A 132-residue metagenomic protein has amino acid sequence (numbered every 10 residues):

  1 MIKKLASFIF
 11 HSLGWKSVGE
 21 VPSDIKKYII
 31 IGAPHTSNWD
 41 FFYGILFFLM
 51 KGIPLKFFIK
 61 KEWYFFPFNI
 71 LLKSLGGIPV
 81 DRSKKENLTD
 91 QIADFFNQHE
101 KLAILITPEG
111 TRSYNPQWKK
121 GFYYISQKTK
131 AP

Functional and structural regions predicted by a protein language model:
M1-K3: Helix-enriched interaction subdomains in cytosolic or periplasmic regions, typified by TIR/SEFIR signaling/NADase cores
F10-P132: Soluble catalytic domains of membrane acyltransferases
